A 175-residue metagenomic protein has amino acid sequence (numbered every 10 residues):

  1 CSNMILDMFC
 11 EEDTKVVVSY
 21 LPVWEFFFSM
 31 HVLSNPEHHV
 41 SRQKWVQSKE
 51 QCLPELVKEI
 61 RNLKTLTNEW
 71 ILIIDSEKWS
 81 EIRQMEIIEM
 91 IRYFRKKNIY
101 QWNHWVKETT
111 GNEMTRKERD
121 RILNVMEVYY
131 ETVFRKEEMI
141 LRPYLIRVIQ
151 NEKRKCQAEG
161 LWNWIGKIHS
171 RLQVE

Functional and structural regions predicted by a protein language model:
C1-E175: N-terminal, charged low-complexity regulatory/assembly segments
